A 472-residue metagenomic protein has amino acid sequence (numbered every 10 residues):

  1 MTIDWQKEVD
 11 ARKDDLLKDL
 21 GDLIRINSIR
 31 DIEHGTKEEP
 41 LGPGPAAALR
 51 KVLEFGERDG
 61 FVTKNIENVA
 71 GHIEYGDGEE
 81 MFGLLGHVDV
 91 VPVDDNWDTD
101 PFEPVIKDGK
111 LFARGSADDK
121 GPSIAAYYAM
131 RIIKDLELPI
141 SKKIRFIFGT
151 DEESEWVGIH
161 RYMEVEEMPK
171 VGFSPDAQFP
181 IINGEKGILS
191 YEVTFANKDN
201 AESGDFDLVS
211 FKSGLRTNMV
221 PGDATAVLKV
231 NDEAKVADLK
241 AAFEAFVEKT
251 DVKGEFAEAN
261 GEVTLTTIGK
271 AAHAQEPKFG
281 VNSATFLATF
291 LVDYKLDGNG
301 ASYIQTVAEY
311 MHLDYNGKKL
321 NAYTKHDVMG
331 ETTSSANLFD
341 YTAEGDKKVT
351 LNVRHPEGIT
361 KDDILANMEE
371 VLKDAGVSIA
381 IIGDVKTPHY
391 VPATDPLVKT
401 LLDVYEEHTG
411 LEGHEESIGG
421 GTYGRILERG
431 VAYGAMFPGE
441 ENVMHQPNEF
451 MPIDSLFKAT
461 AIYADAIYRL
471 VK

Functional and structural regions predicted by a protein language model:
M1-G83, V91-V93, T350, S455: N-terminal helical capping/dimerization or prosegment-like subdomains of hydrolases acting on amide or phosphate bonds
E8, N27, E344, K399-L470: Zn-dependent metallopeptidase/amidohydrolase metal-coordination segment
R58, M81-F148, E152-S154, P447 (+2 more regions): Active-site metal-coordination/substrate-binding segment of hydrolases, especially metallo-dependent peptidases
K107-D108, M130-R145, D238, L296-S302 (+3 more regions): Phosphate-handling active-site elements
D119-K120, I124-K198, K240, Y315-V328: Acidic/histidine-rich catalytic neighborhood of metal-dependent amide-processing enzymes
G184-K186, S190-K270, A274-T333, T360-G376: Acidic-enriched catalytic cores of C-N bond-cleaving enzymes acting on peptides and small amides
D223, A237-K253, P388-I426, G430: Active-site-adjacent substrate-binding region of metalloamidase/peptidase-like peptide-processing proteins
A272, T306-L313, D340, T350-E357 (+2 more regions): A short beta-alpha structural unit
